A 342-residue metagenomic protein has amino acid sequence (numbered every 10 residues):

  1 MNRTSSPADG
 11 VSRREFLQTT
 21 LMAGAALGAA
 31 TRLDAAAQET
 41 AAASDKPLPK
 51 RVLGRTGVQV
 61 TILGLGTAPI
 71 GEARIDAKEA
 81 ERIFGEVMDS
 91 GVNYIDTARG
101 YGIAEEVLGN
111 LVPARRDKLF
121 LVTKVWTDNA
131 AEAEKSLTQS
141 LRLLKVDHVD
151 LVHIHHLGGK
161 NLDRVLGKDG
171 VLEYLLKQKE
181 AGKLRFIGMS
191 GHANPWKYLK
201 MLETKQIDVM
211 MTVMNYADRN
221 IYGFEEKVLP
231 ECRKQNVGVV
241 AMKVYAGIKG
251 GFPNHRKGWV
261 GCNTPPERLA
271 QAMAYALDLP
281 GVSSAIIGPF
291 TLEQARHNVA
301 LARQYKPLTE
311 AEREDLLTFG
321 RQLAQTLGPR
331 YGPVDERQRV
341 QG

Functional and structural regions predicted by a protein language model:
M1-V11: N-terminal secretory signal peptides
G10-Q18, A26-A43: N-terminal twin-arginine translocation
G24, T204, E225-G342: Structured C-terminal cap/extension of enzyme domains
T31-L63: C-terminal segment of N-terminal export signals and the immediately downstream linker at the start of the mature
L53, L65, I95, L108 (+6 more regions): Conserved, mostly hydrophobic/aromatic
A68-A77, K124-A131, R256-N263: Active-site mouth loops of central-metabolism enzymes
G109-V122, E173-K177: Alpha-helix-loop-beta-strand connector modules within alpha/beta enzyme cores
A130-Y216, N220-K227, R233-V240: Glycine/proline-rich, positively charged, aromatic-decorated active-site loop/lid region on the catalytic face
